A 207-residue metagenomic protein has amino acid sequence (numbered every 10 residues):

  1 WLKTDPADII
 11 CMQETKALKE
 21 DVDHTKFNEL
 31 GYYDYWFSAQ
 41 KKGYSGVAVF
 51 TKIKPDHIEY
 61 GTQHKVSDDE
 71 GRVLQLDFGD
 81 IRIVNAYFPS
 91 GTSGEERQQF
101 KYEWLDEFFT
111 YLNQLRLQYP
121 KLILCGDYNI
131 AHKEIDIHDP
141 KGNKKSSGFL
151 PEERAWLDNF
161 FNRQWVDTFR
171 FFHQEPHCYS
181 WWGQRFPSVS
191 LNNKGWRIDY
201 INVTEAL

Functional and structural regions predicted by a protein language model:
L2-C11, L30-Y33, D106-I198: Metal-dependent phosphoesterases centered on the DNase I-like endonuclease/exonuclease/phosphatase
E14, F172, E205: Short secondary-structure boundary segments
E14-L18, V22-T92: Structured beta-strand-rich core segments of catalytic domains in phosphoester-bond hydrolases
L18, A131-K133, V203: General alpha-helical segment detector with a strong preference for membrane-spanning helices and helix-boundary regions
K42-I58, P176, P187-L207: Conserved beta strand-loop-helix elements of the APE1-like EEP
Q63-H64, F88-L105, K141-S146: Surface-exposed cleft-lining segments at the edges of enzyme active sites
